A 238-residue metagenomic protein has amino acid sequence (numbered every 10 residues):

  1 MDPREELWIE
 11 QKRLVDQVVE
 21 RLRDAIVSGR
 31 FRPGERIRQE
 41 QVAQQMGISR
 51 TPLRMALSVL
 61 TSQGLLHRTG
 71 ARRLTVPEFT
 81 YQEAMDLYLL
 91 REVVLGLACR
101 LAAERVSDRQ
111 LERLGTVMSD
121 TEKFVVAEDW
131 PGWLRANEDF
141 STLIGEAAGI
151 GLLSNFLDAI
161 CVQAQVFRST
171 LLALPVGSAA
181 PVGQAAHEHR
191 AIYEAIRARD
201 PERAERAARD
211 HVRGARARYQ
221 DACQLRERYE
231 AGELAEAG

Functional and structural regions predicted by a protein language model:
M1-E104, R109-Q110, L152, R216 (+1 more regions): Short linear motifs at protein or domain termini
P77-A198, A215-G238: A surface-exposed regulatory interaction patch that couples sensing to output across bacterial transport/metabolic
P201: PLP-dependent enzyme catalytic core of the Aspartate aminotransferase-like
D210-V212: Alpha-helical solenoid scaffolds that mediate protein-protein interactions, centered on TPR/SEL1-like repeats but also
